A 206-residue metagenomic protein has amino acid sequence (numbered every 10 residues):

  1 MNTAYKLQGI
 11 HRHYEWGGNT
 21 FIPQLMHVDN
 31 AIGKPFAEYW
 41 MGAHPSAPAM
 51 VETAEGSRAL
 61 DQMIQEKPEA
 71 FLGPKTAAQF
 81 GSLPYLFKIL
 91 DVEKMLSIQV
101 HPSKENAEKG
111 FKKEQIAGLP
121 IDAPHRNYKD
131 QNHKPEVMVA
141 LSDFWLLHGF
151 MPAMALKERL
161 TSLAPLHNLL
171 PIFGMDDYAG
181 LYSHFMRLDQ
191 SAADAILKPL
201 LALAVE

Functional and structural regions predicted by a protein language model:
M1-E206: Transition-metal
